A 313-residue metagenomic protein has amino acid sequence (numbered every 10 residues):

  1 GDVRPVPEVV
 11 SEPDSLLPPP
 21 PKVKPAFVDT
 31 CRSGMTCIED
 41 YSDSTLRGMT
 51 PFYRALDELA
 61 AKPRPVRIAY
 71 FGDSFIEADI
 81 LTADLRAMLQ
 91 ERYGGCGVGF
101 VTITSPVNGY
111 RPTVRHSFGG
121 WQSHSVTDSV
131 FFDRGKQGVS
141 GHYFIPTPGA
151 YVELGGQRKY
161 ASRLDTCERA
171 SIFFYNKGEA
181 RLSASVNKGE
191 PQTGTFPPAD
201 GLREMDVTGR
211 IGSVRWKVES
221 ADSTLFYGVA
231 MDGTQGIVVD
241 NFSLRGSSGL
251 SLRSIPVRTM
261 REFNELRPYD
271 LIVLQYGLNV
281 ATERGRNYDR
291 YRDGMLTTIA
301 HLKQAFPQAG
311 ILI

Functional and structural regions predicted by a protein language model:
G1-D2, R134-P191, P198, D222 (+1 more regions): Alpha-helical cap/lid subdomain in secreted, periplasmic, or secretory-pathway luminal O-acyl-processing enzymes
G1-V23: Juxtamembrane proline-rich low-complexity "stalk" or linker regions positioned immediately after a signal peptide
T36, D57, A78, E91-C167 (+1 more regions): Glycan-recognition and processing domains
T50, R54, D79, A83 (+4 more regions): Solvent-exposed, polar/charged alpha-helical surfaces in well-ordered, non-transmembrane soluble domains, broadly
P63-F71, L274-L278: Acidic/histidine-rich, surface-exposed loop or edge segments in extracytoplasmic proteins
I68-D79, V214, S220-S223, R245-G249: Catalytic nucleophile-elbow at a beta strand-turn-alpha helix junction centered on a G-D-S/GDSL motif, marking
R158-R163, P197-S213, E219-L225: Beta-sandwich interaction modules
